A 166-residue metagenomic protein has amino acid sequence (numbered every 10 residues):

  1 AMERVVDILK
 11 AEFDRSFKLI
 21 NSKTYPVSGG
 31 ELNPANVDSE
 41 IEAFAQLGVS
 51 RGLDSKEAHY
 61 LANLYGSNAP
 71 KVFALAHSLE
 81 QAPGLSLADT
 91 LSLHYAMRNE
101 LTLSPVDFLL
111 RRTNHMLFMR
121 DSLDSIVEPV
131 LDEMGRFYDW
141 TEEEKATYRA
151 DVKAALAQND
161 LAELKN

Functional and structural regions predicted by a protein language model:
M2-N166: C-terminal accessory subdomains/tails of enzymes that are appended
